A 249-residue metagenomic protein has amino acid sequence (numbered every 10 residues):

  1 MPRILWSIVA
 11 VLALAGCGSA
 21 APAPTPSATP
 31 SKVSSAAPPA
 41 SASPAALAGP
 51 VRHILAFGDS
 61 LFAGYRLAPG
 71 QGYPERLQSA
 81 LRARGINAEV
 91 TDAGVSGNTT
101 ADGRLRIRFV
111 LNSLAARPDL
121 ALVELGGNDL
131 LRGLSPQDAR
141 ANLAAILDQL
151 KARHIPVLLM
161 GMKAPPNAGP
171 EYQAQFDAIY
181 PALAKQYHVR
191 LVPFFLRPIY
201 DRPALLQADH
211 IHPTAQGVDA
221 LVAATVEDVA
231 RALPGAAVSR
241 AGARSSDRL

Functional and structural regions predicted by a protein language model:
M1-A15: Sec-dependent bacterial lipoprotein signal peptides
A13, E89-T91, L158: Conserved Rossmann-like nucleotide-binding pocket used by diverse enzymes that bind dinucleotide cofactors
C17-A21: Bacterial signal peptide processing site
P24-T25: Glycine/acidic-rich beta-strand-loop module
P30-S96, R106-R117: Serine-esterase "nucleophile elbow" of acetyl-processing enzymes
L61-G64, A68, G94-N98, N128-L130 (+1 more regions): Short histidine/acidic/glycine/proline-rich micro-motifs that form metal- and phosphate-coordinating active-site loops
I86, R104-L249: Alpha-helical cap/lid subdomain in secreted, periplasmic, or secretory-pathway luminal O-acyl-processing enzymes
